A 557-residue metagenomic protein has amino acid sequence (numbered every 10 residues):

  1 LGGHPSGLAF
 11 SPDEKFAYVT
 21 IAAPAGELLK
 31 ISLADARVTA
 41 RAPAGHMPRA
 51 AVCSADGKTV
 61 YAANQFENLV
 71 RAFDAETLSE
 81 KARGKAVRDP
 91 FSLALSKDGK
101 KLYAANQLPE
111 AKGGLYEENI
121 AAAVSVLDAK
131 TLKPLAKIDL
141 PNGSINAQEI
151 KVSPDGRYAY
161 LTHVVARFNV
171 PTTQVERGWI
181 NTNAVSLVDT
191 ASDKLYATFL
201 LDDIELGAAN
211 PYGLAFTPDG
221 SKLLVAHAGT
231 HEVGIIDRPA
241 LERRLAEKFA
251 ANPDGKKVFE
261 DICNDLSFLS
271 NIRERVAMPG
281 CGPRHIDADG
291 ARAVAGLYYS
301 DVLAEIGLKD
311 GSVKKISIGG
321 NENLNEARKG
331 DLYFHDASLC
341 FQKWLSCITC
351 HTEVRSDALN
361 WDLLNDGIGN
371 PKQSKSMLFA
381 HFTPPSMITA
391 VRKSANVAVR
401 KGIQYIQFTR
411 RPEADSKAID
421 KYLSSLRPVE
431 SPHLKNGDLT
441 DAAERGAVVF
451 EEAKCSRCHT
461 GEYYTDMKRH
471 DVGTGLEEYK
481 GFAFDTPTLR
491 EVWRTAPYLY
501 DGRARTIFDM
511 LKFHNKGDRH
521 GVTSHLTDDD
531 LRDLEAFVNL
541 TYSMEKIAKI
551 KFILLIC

Functional and structural regions predicted by a protein language model:
L1-G3, R41-H46, R83-A86, I138-G143 (+3 more regions): Surface loop/turn motifs at the tips and blade-to-blade linkers of beta-strand repeat domains
H4-S6, P24, M47, F66 (+8 more regions): Beta-rich catalytic cores
D13-K15, D56-K58, D98-K100, D155-R157 (+2 more regions): Short coil/turn segments that connect the beta-strands within blades of beta-propeller domains
V19-A23, A62-F66, A105-L108, H163-V164 (+3 more regions): Beta-strand C-termini and the immediately following turn/loop, strongest in propeller blades
A22-G26, Q65-F66, G113-A121, V170-N181 (+2 more regions): Short, solvent-exposed loop/turn segments at conserved positions within beta-propeller repeat blades
A36, L132, A136, A147-Q174 (+2 more regions): Periplasmic c-type cytochrome electron-transfer domains
P43-A50, Q65-F66, K81, K85-S92 (+2 more regions): Asp-box/WD-like beta-propeller blade repeats and closely related beta-sheet repeat scaffolds
